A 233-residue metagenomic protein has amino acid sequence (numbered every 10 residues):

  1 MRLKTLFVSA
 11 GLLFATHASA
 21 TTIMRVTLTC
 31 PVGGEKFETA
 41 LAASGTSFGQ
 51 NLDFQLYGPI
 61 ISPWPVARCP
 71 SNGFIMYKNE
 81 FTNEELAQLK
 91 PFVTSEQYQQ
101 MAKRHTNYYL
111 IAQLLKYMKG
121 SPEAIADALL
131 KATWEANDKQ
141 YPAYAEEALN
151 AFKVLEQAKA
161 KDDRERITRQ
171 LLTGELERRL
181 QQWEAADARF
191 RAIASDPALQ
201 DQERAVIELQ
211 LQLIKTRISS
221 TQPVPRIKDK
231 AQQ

Functional and structural regions predicted by a protein language model:
A15-H17: N-terminal signal peptide c-region/cleavage motif recognized by signal peptidases
S19-V93: N-terminal cysteine/histidine-rich coordination modules
L86-S95, A102-K139, R164-L176: Amphipathic alpha-helical repeat scaffolds of TPR domains
L115-M118, F152-K159, D196-A198: Alpha-helical junction/boundary sensor with strong preference for TPR arrays
A145-A148, A186: Single-residue signature of alpha-solenoid repeat helices
K159-R166, S195-Q212: Boundary/linker segments of alpha-helical solenoid repeat arrays
E175-A185, L209-Q233: Alpha-helical linker/edge segments of TPR/alpha-solenoid repeat scaffolds and analogous pre-/post-domain helices
W183-L199: TPR/TPR-like (Sel1-like) alpha-helical repeat modules
